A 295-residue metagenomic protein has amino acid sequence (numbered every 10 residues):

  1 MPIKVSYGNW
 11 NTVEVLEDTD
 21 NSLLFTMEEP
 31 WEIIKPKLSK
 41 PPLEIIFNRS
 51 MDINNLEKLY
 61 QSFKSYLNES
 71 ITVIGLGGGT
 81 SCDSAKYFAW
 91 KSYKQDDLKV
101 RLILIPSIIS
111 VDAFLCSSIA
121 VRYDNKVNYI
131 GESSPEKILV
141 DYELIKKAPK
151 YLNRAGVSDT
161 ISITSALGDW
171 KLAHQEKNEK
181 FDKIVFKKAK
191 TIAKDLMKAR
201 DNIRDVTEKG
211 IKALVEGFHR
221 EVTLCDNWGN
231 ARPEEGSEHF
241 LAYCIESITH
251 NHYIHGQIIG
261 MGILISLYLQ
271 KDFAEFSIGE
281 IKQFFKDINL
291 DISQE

Functional and structural regions predicted by a protein language model:
M1-V73: ATP/NTP phosphate-donor binding region
S22-L23, T72, R101-I103, E136-I138 (+1 more regions): Structural motif
I33-P36, S84-K86, A113-L115, P149: Short glycine-/acidic-enriched loop or helix-start segments at secondary-structure transitions that form or flank
N68-F88, S92-S107: A short, small-residue-rich loop immediately preceding and capping a beta-strand
T80-Y87, V111-F114, E234, C244: Short glycine/serine/threonine-rich phosphate/pyrophosphate-binding segments that cradle anionic phosphate groups
S92-K194: A glycine/threonine-rich phosphate-anchoring loop and its flanking beta-alpha core in nucleotide/phosphate-binding
I184-L290: Active-site segments that bind and position negatively charged phosphate/pyrophosphate groups
